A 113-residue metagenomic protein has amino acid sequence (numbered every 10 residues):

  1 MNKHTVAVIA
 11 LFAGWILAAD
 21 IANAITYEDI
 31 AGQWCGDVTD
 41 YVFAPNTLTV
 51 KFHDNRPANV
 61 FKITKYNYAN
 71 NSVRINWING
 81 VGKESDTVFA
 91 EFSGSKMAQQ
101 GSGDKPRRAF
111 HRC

Functional and structural regions predicted by a protein language model:
M1-V8: Bacterial N-terminal signal peptides that target proteins for export
I9-I16: Bacterial N-terminal signal peptides
I21-C35, F43: N-terminal helix-cap/turn-to-beta initiation motif at the start of protein domains
Y27, W34-G36, A58-N59, G82-K83: Short solvent-exposed loop/turn micro-motifs enriched in small/polar/acidic residues
D37-D40, T49-K51, N70-C113: Beta-sheet ligand-binding and adhesion/scaffold domains
N55: Extracellular beta-rich ligand/substrate-recognition surface
N59-Y68: Extracellular/luminal ectodomains and secreted, surface-exposed scaffolds of diverse proteins
